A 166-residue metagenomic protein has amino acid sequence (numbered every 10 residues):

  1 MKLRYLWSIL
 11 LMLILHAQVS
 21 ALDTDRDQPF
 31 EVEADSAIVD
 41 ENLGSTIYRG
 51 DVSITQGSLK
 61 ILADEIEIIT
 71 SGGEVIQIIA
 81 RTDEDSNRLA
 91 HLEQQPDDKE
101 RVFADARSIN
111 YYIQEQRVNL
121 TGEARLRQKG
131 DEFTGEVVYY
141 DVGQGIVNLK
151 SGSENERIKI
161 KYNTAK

Functional and structural regions predicted by a protein language model:
M1-K166: Mature-chain termini and adjacent capping regions
